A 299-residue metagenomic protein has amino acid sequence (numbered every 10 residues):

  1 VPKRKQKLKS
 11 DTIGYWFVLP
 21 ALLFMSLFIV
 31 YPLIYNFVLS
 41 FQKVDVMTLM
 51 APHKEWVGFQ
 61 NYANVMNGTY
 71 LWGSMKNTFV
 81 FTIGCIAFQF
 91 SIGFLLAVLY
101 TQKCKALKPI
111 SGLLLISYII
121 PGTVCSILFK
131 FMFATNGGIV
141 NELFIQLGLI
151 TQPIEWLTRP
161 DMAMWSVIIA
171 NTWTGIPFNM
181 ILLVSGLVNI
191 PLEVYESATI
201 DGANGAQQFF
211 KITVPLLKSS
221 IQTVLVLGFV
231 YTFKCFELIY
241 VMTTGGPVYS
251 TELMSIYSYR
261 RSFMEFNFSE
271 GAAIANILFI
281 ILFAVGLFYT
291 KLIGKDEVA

Functional and structural regions predicted by a protein language model:
V1-K3: N-terminal Lys/Arg-rich, disordered targeting/topogenic segments
Q6-A299: A structural signal for multi-pass alpha-helical bundles of membrane permease subunits that mediate small-molecule
